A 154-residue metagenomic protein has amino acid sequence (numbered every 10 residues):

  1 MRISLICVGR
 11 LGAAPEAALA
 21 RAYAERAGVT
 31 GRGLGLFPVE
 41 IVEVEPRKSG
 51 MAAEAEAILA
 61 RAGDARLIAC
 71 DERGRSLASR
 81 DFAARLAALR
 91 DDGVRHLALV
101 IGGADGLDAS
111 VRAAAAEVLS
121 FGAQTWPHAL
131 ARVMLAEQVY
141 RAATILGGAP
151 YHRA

Functional and structural regions predicted by a protein language model:
M1-G31: N-terminal beta1-alpha1 ligand-phosphate binding loop
R2-I6, E40, A98: A structural signal for isolated positions on well-ordered beta-strands in alpha/beta enzyme cores
L5, I68, G102, L135: Conserved RecA-like P-loop NTPase ATPase core
I6, V42, I68, E117-L119: Hydrophobic/aromatic beta-strand patches that form the interior of the parallel beta-sheet core in alpha/beta enzyme
L11, E72-R75, G103-G106: Short glycine-rich anion-binding loops that position phosphate/pyrophosphate groups of nucleotides and phosphorylated
R32-L97: S-adenosyl-L-methionine/SAH cofactor-binding core of RNA-modifying enzymes
R85, L97-S110: Short glycine-rich, acidic/polar surface loops and turns
D105, A109-A154: Structured adenosyl-cofactor binding patch, chiefly the S-adenosyl-L-methionine
